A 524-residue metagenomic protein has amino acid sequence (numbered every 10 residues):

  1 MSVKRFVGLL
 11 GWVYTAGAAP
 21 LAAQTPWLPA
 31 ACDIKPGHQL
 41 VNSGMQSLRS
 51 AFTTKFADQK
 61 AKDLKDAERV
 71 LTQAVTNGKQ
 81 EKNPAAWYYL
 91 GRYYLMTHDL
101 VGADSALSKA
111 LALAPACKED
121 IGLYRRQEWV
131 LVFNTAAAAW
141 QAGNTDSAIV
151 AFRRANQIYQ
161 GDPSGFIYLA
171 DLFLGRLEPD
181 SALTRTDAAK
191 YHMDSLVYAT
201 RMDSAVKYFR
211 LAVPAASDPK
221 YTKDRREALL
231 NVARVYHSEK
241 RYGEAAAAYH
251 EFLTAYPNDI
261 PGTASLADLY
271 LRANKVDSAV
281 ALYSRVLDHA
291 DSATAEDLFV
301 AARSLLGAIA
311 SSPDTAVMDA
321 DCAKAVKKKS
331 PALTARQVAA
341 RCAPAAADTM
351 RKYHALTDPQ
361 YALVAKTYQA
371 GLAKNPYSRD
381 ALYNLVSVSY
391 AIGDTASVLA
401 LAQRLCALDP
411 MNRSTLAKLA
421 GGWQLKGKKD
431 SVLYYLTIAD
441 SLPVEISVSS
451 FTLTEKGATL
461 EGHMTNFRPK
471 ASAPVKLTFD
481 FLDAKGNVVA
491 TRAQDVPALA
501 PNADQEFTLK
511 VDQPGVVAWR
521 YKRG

Functional and structural regions predicted by a protein language model:
L21-W87, M96-V130, N134-A137, A142 (+2 more regions): N-terminal leader/linker segments that initiate helical-solenoid repeat arrays
I34, K79-E81, P115, Q160 (+7 more regions): Short coil turns that delineate tetratricopeptide repeat
M45, F52, R92, A137 (+8 more regions): Residue-level recognition of tetratricopeptide repeat
A74, K109-A110, R154-A155, A212 (+6 more regions): Canonical positions in the second alpha-helix
A86, E119-D120, G165, Y221-T222 (+5 more regions): TPR alpha-solenoid repeat register
Y89, N134, Y168, D224-N231 (+4 more regions): Canonical tetratricopeptide repeat
